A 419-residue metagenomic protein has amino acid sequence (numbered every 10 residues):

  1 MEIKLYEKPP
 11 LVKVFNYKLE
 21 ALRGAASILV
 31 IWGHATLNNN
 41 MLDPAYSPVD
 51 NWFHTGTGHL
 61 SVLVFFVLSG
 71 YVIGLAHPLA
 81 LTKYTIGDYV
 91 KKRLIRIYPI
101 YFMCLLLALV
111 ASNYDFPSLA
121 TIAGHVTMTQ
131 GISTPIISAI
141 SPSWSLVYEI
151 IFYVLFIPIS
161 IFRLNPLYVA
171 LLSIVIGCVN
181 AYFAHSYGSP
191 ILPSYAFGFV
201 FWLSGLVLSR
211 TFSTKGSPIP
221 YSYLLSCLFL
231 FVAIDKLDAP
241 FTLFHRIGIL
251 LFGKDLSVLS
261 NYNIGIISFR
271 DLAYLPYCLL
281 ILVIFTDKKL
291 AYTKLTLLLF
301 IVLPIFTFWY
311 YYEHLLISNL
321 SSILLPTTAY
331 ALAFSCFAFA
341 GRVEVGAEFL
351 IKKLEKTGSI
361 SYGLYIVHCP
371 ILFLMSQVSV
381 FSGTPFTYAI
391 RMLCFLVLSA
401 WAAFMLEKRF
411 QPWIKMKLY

Functional and structural regions predicted by a protein language model:
M1-Y187, S213-L224, L279, G341-G363 (+1 more regions): Membrane-cytosol interface segments of multi-pass membrane proteins, especially ER/Golgi lipid-handling enzymes
N40, G131, G177-G188, A233-F244 (+1 more regions): C-terminal ends of transmembrane alpha-helices and the immediately adjacent extracellular/lumenal or cytosolic loop
P48, L119-T129, Y195, L243-N261: Extracytoplasmic catalytic-loop and juxtamembrane helix elements of membrane-embedded, polyprenol/dolichol-linked
H59, I140-Y148, S194-F199, I267-Y277 (+2 more regions): Membrane-interface micro-motifs in multi-pass membrane enzymes
R96-I100, F201-G205, F229, P304-I305 (+3 more regions): Small-residue-rich segments of transmembrane alpha-helices in multi-pass membrane proteins, especially helix faces
F162-V175, S204-F231, Y292-T307: Hydrophobic alpha-helical segments of polytopic membrane proteins
N180-V207: Loop-centered beta-sheet repeat module
D235, A239-R409: Alpha-helical transmembrane segments of multi-pass integral membrane proteins
